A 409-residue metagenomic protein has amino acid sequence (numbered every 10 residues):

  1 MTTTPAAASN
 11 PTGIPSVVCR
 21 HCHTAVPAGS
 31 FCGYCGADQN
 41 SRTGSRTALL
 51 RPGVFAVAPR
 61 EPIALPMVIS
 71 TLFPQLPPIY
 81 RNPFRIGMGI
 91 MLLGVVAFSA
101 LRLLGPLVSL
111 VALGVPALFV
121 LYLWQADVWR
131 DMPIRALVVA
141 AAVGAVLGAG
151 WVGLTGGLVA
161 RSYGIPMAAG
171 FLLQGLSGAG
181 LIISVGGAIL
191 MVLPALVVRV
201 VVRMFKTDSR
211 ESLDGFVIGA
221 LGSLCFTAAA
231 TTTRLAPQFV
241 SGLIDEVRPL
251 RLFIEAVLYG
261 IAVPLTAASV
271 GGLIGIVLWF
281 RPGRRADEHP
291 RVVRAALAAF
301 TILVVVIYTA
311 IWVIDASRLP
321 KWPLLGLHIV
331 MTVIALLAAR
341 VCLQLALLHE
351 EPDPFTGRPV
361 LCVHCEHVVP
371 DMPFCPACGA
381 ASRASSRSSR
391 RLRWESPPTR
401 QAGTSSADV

Functional and structural regions predicted by a protein language model:
T2-V409: Hydrophobic alpha-helical segments at protein termini of multi-pass membrane proteins
